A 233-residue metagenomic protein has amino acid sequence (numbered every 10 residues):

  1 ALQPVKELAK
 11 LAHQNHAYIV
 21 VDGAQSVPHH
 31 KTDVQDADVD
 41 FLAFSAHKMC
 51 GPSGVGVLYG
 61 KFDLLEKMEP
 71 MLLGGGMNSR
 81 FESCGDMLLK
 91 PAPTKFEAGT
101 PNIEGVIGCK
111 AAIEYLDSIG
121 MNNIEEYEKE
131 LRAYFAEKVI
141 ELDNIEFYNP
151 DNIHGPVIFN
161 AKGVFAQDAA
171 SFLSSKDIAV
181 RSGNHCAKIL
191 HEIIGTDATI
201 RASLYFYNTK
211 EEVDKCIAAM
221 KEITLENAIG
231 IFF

Functional and structural regions predicted by a protein language model:
A1-F233: Pyridoxal 5′-phosphate
